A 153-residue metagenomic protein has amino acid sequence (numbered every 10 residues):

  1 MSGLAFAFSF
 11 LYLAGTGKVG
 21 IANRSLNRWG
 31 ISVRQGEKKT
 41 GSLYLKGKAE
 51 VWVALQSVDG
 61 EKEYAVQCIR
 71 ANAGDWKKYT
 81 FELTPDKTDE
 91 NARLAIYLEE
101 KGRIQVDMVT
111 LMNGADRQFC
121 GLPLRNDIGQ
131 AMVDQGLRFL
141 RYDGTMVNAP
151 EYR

Functional and structural regions predicted by a protein language model:
M1-R153: Extracellular and organelle-lumenal recognition/adhesion modules and their flexible linkers in secreted
